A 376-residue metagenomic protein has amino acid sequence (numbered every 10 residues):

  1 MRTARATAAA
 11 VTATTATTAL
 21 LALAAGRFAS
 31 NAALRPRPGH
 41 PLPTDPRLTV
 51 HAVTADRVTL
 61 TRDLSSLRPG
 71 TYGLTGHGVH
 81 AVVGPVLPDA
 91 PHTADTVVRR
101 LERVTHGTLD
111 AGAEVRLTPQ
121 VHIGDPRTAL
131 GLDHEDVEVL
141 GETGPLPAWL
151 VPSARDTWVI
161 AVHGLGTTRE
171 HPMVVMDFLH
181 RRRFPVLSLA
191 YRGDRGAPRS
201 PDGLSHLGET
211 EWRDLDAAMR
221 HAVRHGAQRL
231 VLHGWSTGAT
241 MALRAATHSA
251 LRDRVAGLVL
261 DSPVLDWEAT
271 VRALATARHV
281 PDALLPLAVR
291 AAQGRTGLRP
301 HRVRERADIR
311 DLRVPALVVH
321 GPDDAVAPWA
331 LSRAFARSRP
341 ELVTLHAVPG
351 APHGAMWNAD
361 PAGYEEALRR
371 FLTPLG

Functional and structural regions predicted by a protein language model:
M1-A33: Hydrophobic alpha-helical topogenic segments used for membrane insertion/localization
A33-V121: N-terminal accessory interaction module
L109-A154: N-terminal cap/lid segment of alpha/beta-hydrolase-fold proteins
L179-R199: Conserved alpha/beta-hydrolase
S205-H225, V231: Alpha/beta-hydrolase active-site loop
T247-H301: Hydrolase active-site cap/lid region
D311-R313, V318-H320, D324: Short beta-strand/loop motif that positions the catalytic acidic residue of the alpha/beta-hydrolase fold
A351-E365: Catalytic histidine-centered segment of alpha/beta-hydrolase-like enzymes
